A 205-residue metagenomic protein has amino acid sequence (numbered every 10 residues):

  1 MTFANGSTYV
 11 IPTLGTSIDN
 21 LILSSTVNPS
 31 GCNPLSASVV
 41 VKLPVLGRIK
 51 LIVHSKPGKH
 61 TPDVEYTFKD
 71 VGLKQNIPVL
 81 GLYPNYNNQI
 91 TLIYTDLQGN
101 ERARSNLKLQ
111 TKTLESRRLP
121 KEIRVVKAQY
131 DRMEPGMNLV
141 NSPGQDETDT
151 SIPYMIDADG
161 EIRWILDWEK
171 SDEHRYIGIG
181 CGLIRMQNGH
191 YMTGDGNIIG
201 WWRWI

Functional and structural regions predicted by a protein language model:
G6-K56, G72-N76, N87-I205: Histidine-/acidic-rich catalytic cores in large beta-rich domains
T61-G72: Solvent-exposed serine/threonine-rich low-complexity stretches and specific carbohydrate-binding patches
V79-P84: Short, flexible loop/turn segments at beta-strand junctions in immunoglobulin-like and fibronectin type III
